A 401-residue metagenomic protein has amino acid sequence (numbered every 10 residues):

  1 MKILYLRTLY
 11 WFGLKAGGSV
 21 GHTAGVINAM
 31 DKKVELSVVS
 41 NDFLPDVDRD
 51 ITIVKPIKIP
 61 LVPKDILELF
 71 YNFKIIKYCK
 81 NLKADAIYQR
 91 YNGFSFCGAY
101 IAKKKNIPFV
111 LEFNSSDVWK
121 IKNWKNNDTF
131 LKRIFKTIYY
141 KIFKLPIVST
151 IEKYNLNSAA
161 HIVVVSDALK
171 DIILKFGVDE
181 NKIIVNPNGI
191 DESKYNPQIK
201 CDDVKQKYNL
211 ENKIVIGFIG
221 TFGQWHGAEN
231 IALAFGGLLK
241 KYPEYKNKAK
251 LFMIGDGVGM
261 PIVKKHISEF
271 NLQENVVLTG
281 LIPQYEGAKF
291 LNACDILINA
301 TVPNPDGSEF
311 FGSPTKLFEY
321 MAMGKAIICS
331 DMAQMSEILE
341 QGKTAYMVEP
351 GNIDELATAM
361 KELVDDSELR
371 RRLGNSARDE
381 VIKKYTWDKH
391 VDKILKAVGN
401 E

Functional and structural regions predicted by a protein language model:
M1-D46: N-terminal subdomain of nucleotide-sugar transferases
K2-L6, L210-F235, F252: Conserved donor-binding/catalytic core segment of Leloir-type glycosyltransferases
D42, A168, G189: Carbohydrate-associated surface elements
F73-K80, F96, Y100-K104, F113-D117 (+1 more regions): Membrane-proximal helix-turn-helix segments that form the acceptor-binding/catalytic region of lipid-linked
Y242, K246, I254, P261-L291: Nucleotide-activated donor-binding/catalytic signature segment of Leloir-type glycosyltransferases, i.e., the conserved
I296-N299, E319-A322, A326-C329: Short hydrophobic beta-strand element within catalytic cores of glycosyltransferases and related nucleotide-activated
Q341-G342, Y346-I353, E362-E368: Conserved acidic donor-binding segment of nucleotide-sugar-dependent glycosyltransferases
E355, E362, L369-K384: A short, well-ordered alpha-helix in the C-terminal region of glycosyltransferases
